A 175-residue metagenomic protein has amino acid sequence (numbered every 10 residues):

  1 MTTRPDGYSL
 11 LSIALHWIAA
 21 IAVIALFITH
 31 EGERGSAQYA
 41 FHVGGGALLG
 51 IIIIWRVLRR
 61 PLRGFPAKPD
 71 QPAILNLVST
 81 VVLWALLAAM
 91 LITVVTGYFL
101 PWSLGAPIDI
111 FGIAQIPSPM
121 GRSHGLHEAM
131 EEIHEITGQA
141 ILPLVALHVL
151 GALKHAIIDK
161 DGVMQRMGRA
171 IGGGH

Functional and structural regions predicted by a protein language model:
M1-H175: Membrane-embedded alpha-helical bundles that constitute the cytochrome b-like, heme-associated redox core of multi-pass
